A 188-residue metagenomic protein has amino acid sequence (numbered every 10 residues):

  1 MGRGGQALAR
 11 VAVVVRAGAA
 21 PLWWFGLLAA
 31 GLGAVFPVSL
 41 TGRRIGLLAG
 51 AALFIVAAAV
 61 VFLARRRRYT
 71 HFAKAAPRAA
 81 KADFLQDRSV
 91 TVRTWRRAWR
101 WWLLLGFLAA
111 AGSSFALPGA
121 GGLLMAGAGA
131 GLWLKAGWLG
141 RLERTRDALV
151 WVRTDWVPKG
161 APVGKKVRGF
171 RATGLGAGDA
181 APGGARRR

Functional and structural regions predicted by a protein language model:
M1-R44: N-terminal signal-anchor transmembrane alpha-helix
M1-V14, E143-R188: Cytosolic/matrix-facing juxtamembrane and C-terminal tails of multi-pass cellular membrane proteins
W23-F36, F72-R78, L108-A116, L142 (+4 more regions): The transition from N-terminal targeting/processing segments to the mature protein
A34, G42, A98-A130: Alpha-helical transmembrane segments and their membrane-interface junctions in multi-pass membrane proteins
V35-T70, W133-A136: Hydrophobic alpha-helical membrane-embedded segments
A64-A82: Membrane-helix interface/capping segments
A76-W102: Short membrane-interface loop/juxtamembrane segments of multi-pass integral membrane proteins
G121-P158: Alpha-helical transmembrane segments and their immediate juxtamembrane interface regions
